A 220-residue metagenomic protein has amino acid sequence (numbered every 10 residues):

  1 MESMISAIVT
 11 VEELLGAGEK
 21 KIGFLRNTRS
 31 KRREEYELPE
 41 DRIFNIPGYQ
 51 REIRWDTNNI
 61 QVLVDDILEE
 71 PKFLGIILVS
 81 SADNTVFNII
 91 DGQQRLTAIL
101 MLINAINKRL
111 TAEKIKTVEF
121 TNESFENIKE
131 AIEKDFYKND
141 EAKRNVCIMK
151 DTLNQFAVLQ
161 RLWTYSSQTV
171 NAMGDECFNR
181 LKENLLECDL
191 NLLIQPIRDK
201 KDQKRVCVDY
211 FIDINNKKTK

Functional and structural regions predicted by a protein language model:
E2-K220: Glycine- and hydrophobic-rich flexible loops that cap the catalytic core of alpha/beta enzyme folds
